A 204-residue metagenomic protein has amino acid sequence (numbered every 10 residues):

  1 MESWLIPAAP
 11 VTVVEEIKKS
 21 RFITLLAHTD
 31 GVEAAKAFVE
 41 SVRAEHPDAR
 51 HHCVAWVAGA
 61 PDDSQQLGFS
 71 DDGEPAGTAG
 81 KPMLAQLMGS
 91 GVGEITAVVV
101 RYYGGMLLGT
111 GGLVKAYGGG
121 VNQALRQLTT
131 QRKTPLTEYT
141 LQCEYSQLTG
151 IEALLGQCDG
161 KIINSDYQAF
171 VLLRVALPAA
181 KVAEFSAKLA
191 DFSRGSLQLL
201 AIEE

Functional and structural regions predicted by a protein language model:
M1-G77, N164, L200-E204: C-terminal regulatory domains involved in ligand/effector binding and gene-expression control
A79-Q127: Active-site beta-strand/loop microenvironment that shapes enzyme catalytic pockets
V114, G120-L125, T140, S193-E204: Terminal alpha-helical anchor/extension segments at protein ends
T130-Q147, L173-V175: Short glycine-/aliphatic-rich beta-strand segments at the starts of folded cytosolic domains
L141-G160: Short amphipathic alpha-helix segments
I151-Q157, E184-S193: Short amphipathic alpha-helices in soluble, non-transmembrane regions that often serve as interface/regulatory elements
Y167-A169: N-terminal positively charged helical leader segments and presequences
V175, K181-V182: Terminal, non-globular segments
